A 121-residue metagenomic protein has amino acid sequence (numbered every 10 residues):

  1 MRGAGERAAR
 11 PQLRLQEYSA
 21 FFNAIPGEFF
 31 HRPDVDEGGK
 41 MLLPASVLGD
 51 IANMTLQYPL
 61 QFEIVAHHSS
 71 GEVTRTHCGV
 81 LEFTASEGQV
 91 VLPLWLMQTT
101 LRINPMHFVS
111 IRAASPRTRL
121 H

Functional and structural regions predicted by a protein language model:
M1-H121: Long, compositionally biased stretches
